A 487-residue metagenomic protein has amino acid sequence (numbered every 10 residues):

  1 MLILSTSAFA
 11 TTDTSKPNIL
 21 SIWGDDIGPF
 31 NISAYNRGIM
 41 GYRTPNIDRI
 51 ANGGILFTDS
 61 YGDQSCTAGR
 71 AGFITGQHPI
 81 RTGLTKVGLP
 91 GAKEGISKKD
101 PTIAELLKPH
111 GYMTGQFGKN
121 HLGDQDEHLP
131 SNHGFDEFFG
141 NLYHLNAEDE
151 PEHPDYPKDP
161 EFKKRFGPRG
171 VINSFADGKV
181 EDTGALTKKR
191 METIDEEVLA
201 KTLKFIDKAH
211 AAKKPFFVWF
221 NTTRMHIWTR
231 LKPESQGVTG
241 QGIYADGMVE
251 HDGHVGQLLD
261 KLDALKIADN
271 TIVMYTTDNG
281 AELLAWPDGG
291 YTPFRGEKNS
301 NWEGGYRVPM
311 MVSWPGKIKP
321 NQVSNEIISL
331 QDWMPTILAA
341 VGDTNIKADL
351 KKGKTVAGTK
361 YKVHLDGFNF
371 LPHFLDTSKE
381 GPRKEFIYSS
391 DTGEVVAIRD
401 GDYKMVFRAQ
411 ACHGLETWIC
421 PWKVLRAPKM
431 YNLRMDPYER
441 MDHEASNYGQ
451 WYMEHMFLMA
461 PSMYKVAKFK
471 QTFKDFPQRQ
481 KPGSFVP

Functional and structural regions predicted by a protein language model:
I3-P428, P437-P487: Formylglycine-dependent sulfatase
